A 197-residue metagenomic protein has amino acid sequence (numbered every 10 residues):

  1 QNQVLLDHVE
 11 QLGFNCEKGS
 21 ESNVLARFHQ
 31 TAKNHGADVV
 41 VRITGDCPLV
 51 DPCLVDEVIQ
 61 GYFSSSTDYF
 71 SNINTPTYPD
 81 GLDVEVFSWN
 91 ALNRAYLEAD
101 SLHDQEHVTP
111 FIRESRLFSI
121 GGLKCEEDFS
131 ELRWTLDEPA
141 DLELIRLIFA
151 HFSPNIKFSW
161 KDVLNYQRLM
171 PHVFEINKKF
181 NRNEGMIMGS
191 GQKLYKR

Functional and structural regions predicted by a protein language model:
Q1-G36: Conserved N-terminal catalytic core of the sugar/cofactor nucleotidyltransferase
S22, C47-L49: Acidic metal-phosphate-binding loop of nucleotide-sugar-dependent transferases
H35, D51-T77: Conserved donor-nucleotide/metal-binding helix-loop-beta segment in metal-dependent transferases, i.e., the alpha-helix
V40-V41: Short aromatic/hydrophobic "clamp" motif used to bind/position activated sugar donors
I73-V84, E127-D128: A recurrent flexible, glycine/aromatic-enriched loop bordering the glycosyltransferase active site that acts as
L82-R116: Anionic-ligand binding region
F87, V108-R197: Conserved alpha/beta core of the MobA/IspD/sugar-nucleotide pyrophosphorylase nucleotidyltransferase superfamily
